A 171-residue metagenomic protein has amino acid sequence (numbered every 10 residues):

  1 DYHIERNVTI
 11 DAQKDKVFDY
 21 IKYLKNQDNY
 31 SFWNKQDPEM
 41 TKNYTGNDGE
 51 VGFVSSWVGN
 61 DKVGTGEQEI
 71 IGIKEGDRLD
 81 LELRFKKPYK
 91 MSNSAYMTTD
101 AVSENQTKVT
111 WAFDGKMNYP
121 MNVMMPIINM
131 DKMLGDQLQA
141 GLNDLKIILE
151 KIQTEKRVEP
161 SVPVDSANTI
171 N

Functional and structural regions predicted by a protein language model:
D1-G46: Hydrophobic ligand-binding cavity/cleft-lining segments
I10, K14, Y20, V63-G64 (+2 more regions): Solvent-exposed, acidic/flexible segments
K14, F18-Q27, E67, Y96 (+2 more regions): Extracytoplasmic/secreted envelope proteins and their assembly/folding machinery, especially bacterial periplasmic
K22-N29, G72-R78, N143-T154: Sec-exported extracytoplasmic/periplasmic mature domains
K42-N43, K146-I170: Short, highly charged C-terminal tails/helix-capping segments
G46, V51-F53, V58-Q106: Hydrophobic-ligand binding "helix-grip"
E82-Q139, L145-I147: Beta-strand/loop substructures that line and gate deep hydrophobic ligand-binding cavities in soluble
